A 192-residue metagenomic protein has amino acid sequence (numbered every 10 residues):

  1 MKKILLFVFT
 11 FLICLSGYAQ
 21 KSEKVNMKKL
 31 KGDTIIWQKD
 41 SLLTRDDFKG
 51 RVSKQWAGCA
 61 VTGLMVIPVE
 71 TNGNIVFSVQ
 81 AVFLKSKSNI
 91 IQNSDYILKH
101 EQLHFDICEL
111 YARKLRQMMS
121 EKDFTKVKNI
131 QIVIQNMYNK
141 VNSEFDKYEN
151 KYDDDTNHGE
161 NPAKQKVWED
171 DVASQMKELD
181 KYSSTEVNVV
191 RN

Functional and structural regions predicted by a protein language model:
M1-V25: Bacterial Sec-dependent N-terminal signal peptides
F7-L12, S16, N89, Y96 (+2 more regions): A structural preference for long, well-packed, hydrophobic secondary-structure segments
F7-V8, E109, D180: Intrinsically disordered, low-complexity segments enriched in polar/charged small residues
S22-N72, T125-N192: Metalloprotease/metallohydrolase-associated module, dominated by Zn2+-dependent proteases
I67-S86: A short, structured beta-strand/loop element
V82-Q117: Mid-length scaffold segments of soluble, non-membrane domains
